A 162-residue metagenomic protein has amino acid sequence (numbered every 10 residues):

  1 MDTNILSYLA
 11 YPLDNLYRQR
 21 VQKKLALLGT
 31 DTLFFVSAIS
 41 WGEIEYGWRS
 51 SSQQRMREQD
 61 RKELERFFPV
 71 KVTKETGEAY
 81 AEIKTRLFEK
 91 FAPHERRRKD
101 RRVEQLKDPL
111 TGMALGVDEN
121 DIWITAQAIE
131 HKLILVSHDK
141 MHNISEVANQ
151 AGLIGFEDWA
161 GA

Functional and structural regions predicted by a protein language model:
M1-V36, S40-F67: Short, well-structured N-terminal submotif of metal-dependent ribonuclease cores
I5, S40, T76, W123-I124 (+1 more regions): Alpha-helix capping/helix-boundary segments
S7-A10, G42-G47, A79-Y80, E89 (+1 more regions): Short catalytic/ligand-binding loop motif for oxyanion handling, primarily in non-cytosolic enzymes, centered on
N15-L16, R20, K24-G29, L87-A92 (+1 more regions): Alpha-helix termini
K24-L27, Q59-L64, H94-R98, N143 (+2 more regions): Glycine-rich loops and low-complexity Gly/Arg-rich segments that provide flexible linkers or classic glycine-based
F35, V70, E157: General small-molecule cofactor/ligand-binding pocket signal
V70-H138: Active-site neighborhoods of divalent-metal-dependent phosphate/nucleic-acid chemistry enzymes
A114, T125-A162: Acidic, PIN/NYN-like endoribonuclease modules and their adjacent C-terminal/linker elements
